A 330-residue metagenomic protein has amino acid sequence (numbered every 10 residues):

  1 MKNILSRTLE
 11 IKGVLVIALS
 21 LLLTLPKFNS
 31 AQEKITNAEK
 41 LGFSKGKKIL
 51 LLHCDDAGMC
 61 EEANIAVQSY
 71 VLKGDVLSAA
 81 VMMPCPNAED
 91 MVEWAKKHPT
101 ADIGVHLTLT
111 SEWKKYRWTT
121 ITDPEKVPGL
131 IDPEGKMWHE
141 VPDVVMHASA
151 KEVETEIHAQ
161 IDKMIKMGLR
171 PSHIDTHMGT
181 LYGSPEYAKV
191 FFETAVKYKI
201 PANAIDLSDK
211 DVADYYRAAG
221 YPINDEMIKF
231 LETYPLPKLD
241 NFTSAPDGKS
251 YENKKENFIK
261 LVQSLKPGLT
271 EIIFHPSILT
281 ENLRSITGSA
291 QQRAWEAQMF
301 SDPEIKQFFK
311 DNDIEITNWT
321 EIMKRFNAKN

Functional and structural regions predicted by a protein language model:
N3-L5, G13, K27-L51: N-terminal pre-catalytic segment of deacetylase/amide-hydrolase enzymes
K12-P26: Bacterial N-terminal signal peptides
L41-K114: Active-site beta->alpha N-cap acidic-glycine motif
G42, V67-K73, D90-D102, T119-D132 (+2 more regions): Acidic (Asp/Glu)-rich catalytic clusters
I49-L51, V76-A80, T100-H106, P171-D175 (+3 more regions): Structural preference for beta-strand elements that scaffold enzyme active sites
T100-H158: Substrate-binding cleft of extracellular glycoside hydrolase catalytic domains
A150-E232, G248-K254, Q263: Catalytic domains of cell-wall/extracellular-matrix polysaccharide-remodeling enzymes, centered on de-N-acetylation
A202-I205, I286-N330: C-terminal domain-boundary segment and adjacent tail
